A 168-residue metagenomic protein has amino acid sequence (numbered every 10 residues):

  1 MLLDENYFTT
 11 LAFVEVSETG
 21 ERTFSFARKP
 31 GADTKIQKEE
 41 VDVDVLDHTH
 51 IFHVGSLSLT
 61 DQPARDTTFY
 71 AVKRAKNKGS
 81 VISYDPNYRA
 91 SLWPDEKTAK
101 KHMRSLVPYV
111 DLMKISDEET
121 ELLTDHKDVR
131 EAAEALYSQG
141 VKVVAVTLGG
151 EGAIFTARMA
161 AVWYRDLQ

Functional and structural regions predicted by a protein language model:
M1-V54: Conserved N-terminal subdomain of the carbohydrate kinase-like
K29, L57, N87-S91, E118 (+1 more regions): Active-site beta-loop-alpha junctions enriched in small/polar residues
D44-V45, S105-L106, Y137: Structural alpha-helical scaffold elements that stabilize or flank donor/cofactor-binding regions in carbohydrate
R65-V72, E96-R104, K127-A133: Charged helix-capping and loop-helix junction motifs
K73-N77, D125-Q168: Conserved phosphate-binding/catalytic region of the ribokinase-like
N77-G79, Y109: Helix C-cap/helix->beta junction micro-motif
I82-Y84: Hydrophobic beta-strand scaffold residues
K97-L122, A161-V162: Structural recognition of alpha->loop->beta junctions
